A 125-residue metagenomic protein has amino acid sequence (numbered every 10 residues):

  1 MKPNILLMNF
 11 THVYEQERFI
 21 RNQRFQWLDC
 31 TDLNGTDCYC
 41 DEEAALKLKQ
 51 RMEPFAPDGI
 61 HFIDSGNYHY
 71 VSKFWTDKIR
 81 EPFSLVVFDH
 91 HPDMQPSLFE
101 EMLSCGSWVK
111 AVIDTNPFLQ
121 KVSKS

Functional and structural regions predicted by a protein language model:
K2-S125: Conserved alpha-helical scaffold segments that buttress catalytic/binding sites
